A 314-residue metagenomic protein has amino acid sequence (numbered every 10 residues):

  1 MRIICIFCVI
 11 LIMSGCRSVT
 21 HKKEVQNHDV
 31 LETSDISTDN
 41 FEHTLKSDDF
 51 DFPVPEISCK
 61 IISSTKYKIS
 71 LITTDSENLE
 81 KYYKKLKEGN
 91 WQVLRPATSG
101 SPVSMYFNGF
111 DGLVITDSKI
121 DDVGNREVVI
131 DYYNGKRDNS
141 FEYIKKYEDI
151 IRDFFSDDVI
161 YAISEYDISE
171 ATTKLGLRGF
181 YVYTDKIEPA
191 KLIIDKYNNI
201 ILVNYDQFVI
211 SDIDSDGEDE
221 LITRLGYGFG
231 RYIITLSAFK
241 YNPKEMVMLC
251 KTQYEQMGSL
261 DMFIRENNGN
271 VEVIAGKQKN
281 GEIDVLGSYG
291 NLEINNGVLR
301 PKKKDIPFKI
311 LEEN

Functional and structural regions predicted by a protein language model:
I12-G15: C-terminal motif of bacterial Sec signal peptides marking the signal peptidase cleavage site
R17-V19: Bacterial signal peptide processing site
H21-V25, L31, G135-T172, K244-M246 (+1 more regions): Acidic, small-residue rich beta-repeat scaffolds with periodic aromatic anchors
E24-S70, G135-N139: Compositionally biased P/S/T/G-rich terminal and signal peptide-adjacent segments that lie outside catalytic cores
P53-A97: Terminal, regulation- and interaction-focused segments at domain boundaries
T184-D185, I194-K196, R231-K251, Y289-N296: Beta-propeller blade repeat segments, especially FG-GAP/WD-type strand-to-loop junctions in 6- to 7-bladed propeller
D212-D214: Calcium-coordinating acidic loop motifs
G217-D219: Glycine-aliphatic tripeptides that mark coil-to-beta-strand junctions in extracellular and membrane proteins
